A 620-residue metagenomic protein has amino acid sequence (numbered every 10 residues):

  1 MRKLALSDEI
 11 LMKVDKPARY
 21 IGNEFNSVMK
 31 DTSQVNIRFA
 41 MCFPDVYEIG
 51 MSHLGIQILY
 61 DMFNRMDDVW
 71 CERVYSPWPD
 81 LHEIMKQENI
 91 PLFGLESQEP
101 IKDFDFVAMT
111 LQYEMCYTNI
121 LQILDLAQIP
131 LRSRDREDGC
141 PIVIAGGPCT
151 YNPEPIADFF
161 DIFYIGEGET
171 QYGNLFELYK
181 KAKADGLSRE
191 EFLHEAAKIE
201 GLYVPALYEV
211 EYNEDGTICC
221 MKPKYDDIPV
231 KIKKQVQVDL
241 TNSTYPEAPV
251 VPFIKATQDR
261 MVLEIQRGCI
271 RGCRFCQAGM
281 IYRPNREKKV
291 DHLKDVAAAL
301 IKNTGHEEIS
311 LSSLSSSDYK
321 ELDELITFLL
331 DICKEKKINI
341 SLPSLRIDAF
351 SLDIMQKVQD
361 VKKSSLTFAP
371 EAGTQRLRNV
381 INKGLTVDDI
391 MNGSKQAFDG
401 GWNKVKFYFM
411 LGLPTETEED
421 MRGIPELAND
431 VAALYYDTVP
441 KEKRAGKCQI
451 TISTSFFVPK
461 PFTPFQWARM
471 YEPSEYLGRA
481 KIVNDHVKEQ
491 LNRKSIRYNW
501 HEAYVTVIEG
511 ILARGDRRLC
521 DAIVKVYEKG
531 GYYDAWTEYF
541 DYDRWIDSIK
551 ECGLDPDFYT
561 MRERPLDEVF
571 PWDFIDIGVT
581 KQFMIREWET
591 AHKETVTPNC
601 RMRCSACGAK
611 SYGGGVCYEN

Functional and structural regions predicted by a protein language model:
M1-M29, S33, F39-M41, E489-N620: Radical SAM enzyme core and accessory elements
I10-A40, Y47-E48, P205, E211-Y212 (+3 more regions): N-terminal [4Fe-4S]-dependent radical SAM core
F39-D45, F63, P249-Q277, I301 (+3 more regions): N-terminal pre-triad scaffold of radical SAM enzymes
M41-C42, V46, M115, D295-T451 (+2 more regions): Conserved SAM/AdoMet-binding glycine-rich loop
Y47-G50, P79-H82, M115-Y117, T150-P153 (+14 more regions): Flexible loop/turn segments at secondary-structure boundaries
H53, K255-D291, R603-N620: Canonical Radical SAM [4Fe-4S] cluster-binding loop centered on the CxxxCxxC motif and its immediate flanking residues
D67-D80: A short beta-strand-loop structural module common to alpha/beta enzyme folds
P77-P223, P464-D516, I523-E538: Glycine-rich beta-alpha loop elements in corrinoid/cobalamin-binding modules across cobalamin-dependent enzymes
